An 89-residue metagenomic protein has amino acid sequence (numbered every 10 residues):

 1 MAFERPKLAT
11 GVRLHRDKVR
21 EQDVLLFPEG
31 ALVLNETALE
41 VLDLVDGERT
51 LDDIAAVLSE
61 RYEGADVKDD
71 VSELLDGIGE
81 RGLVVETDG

Functional and structural regions predicted by a protein language model:
M1-D43, T87-D88: Acidic, low-complexity/disordered tracts enriched in E/D and polar residues
G30-G89: Long, charge-rich, low-complexity alpha-helical segments
